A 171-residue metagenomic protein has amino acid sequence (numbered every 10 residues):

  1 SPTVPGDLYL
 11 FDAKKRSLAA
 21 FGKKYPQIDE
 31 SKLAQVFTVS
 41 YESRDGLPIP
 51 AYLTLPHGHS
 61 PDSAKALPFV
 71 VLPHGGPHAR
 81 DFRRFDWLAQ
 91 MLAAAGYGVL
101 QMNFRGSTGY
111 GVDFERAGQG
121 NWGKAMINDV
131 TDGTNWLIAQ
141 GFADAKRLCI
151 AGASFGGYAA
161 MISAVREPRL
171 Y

Functional and structural regions predicted by a protein language model:
S1-Y171: Serine-hydrolase catalytic core recognition
